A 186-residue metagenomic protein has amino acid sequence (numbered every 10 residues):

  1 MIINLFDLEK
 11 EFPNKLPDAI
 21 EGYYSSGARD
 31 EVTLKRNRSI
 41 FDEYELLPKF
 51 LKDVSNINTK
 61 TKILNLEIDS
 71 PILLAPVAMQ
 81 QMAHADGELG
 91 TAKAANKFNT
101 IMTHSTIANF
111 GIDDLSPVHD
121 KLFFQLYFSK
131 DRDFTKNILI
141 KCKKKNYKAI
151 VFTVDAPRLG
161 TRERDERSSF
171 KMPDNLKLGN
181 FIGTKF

Functional and structural regions predicted by a protein language model:
M1-N65, S169, P173-F186: An N-cap/entry alpha-helix motif that binds or orients negatively charged groups
P17, L74, A95, F152: Conserved, mostly hydrophobic/aromatic
R38, D42, A92-N96, S116-P117 (+1 more regions): Surface-exposed amphipathic alpha-helices with a cationic face
K60-P71, M79-A92, A108-V118: N-terminal active-site wall of soluble small-molecule enzyme domains
I72-A75, T100-H104, L122-L126, I150: Hydrophobic faces of well-ordered beta-strands that scaffold small-molecule active sites in alpha/beta enzyme cores
M79, K93, D133-F186: Alpha/beta enzyme core
H84-A85, H104-D120, F124, F128-N137 (+2 more regions): Active-site-adjacent beta->alpha loops and helix N-cap segments on the catalytic face of soluble alpha/beta enzymes
G90-M102, T106: Catalytic domains of carbohydrate-active enzymes, especially glycoside hydrolases
